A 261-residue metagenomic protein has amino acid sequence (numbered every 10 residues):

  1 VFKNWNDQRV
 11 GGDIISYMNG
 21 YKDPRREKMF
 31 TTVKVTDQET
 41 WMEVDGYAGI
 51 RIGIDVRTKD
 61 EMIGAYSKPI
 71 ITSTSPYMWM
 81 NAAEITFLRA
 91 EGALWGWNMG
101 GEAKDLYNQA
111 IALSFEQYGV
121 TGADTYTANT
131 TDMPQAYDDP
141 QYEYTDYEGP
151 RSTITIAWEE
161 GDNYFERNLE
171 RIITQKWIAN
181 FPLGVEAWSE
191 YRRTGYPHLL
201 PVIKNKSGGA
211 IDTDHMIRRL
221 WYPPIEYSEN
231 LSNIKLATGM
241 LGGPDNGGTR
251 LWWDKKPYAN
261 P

Functional and structural regions predicted by a protein language model:
V1-E84, A93-P201: Extended ligand-binding clefts on enzyme/binding-domain cores
T131, S207-I211: Catalytic and substrate-binding clefts that recognize carbohydrates or anionic sugar/phosphate headgroups
E170, H198-I203, I211-R218: Acidic/Ser/Thr/Pro-rich low-complexity tail/linker regions in eukaryotic proteins
A210-P261: Extended, compositionally biased alpha-helical segments that mediate assembly or anchoring
